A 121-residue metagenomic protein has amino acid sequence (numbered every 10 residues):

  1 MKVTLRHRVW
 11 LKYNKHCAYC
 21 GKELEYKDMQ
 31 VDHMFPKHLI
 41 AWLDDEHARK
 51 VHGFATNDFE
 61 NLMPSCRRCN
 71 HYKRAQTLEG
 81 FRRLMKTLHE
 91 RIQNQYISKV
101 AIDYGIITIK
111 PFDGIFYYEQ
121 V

Functional and structural regions predicted by a protein language model:
M1-R8, K12, G21-Y26, K50-M63 (+2 more regions): Extended charged
R8-K15, L43-D45: A short linear-motif detector with a strong N-terminal bias
H16, Q30, S65: The −1 position to Zn-ligating cysteines in a subset of zinc-ribbon hairpins
A18-Y19, H33: Short beta-strand segments
E25, P36-K37: Short, catalytically relevant binding-site loops at active-site mouths
Q30-P36: Histidine-centered catalytic micro-motifs used for acid/base chemistry in nuclease and nucleotide-processing active
K37-A48: Short glycine/proline- and charge-enriched loop/turn segments that cap or connect secondary-structure elements
